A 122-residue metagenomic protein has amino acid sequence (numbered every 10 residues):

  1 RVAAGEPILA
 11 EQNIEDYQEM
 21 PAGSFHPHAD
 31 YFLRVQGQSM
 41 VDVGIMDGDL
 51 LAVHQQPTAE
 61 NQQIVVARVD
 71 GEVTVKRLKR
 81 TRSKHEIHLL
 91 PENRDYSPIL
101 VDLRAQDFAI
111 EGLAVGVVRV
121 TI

Functional and structural regions predicted by a protein language model:
R1-M46, E72-V73, R80, K84-E86 (+2 more regions): Short, positionally conserved secondary-structure boundary motifs
G37, V69, P91: Flexible glycine-/small-residue-rich
G48-L50, Q63: Structural motif
A52-V53, V66: Hydrophobic beta-strand signal
T58-V66, T74: Short, Lys/Arg- and Gly-enriched loop/turn segments at beta-strand edges
R77-L78, P91: Residue-level recognition of conserved beta-strand positions in structured domain cores
E86-R94: Catalytic Cys-His active-site segments of thiol-dependent hydrolases/isopeptidases
N93-V101: Flexible, small-/acidic-enriched active-site or ligand-binding loops
